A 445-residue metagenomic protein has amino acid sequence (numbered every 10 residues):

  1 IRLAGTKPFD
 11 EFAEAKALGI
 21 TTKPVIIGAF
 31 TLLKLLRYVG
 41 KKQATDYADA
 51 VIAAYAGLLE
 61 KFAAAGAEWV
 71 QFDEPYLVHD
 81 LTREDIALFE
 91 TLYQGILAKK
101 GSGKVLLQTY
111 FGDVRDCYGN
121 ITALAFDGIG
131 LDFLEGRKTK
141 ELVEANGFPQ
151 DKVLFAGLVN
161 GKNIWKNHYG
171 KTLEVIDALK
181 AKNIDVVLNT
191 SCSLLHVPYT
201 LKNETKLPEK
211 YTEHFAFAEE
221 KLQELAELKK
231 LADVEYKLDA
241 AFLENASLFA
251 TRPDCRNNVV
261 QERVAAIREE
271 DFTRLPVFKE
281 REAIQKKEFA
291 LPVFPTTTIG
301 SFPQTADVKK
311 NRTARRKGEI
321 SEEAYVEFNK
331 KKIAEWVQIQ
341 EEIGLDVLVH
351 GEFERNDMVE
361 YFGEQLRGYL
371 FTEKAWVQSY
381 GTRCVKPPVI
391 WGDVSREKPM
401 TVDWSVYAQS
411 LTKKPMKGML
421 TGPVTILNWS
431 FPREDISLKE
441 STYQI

Functional and structural regions predicted by a protein language model:
I1-I445: Domain-level signal for soluble alpha/beta catalytic cores
